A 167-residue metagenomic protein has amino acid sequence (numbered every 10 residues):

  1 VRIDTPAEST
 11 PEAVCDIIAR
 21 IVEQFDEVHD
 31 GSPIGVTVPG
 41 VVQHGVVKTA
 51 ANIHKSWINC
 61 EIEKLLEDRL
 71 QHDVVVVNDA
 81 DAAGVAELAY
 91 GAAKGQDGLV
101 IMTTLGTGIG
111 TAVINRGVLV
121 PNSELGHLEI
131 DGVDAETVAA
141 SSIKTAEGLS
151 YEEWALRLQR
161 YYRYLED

Functional and structural regions predicted by a protein language model:
V1, V100-N122: Gly/Thr-rich phosphate-binding beta-strand-loop-beta motif of the actin/hexokinase/Hsp70
R2-D4, N52, E124: Short clusters of small/polar residues that mark proteolytic maturation junctions
D4, E8, E147-G148: Active-site oxyanion-binding pockets that recognize sulfate/phosphate
P6-A19, E23, V28-I34, V41-D97 (+1 more regions): Glycine-rich phosphate-binding loop and adjoining helix at the ATP-binding site of ATP-dependent phosphoryl-transfer
G35-P39, V77, M102-G108: Short beta-strand segments
Y90-D97, M102-L105, E166-D167: Solvent-exposed alpha-helices and their adjacent loops that cap or buttress functional pockets in soluble metabolic
G98-V100, I109, V118, G148 (+1 more regions): Structured catalytic cores of enzymes that bind and process phosphorylated ligands/cofactors
N122-L165: Active-site rim beta-loop-alpha module in soluble metabolic enzymes
